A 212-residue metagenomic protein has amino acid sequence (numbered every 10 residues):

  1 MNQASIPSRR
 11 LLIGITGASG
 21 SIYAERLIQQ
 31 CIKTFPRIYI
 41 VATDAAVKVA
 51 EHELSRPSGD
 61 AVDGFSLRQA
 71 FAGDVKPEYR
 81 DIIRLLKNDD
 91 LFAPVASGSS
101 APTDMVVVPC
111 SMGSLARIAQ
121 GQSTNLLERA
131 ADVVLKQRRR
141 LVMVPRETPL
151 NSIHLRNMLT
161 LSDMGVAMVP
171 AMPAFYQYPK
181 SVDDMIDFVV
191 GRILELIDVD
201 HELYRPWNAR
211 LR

Functional and structural regions predicted by a protein language model:
N2-L141, P149-R212: A cross-family phosphate/adenosyl-ligand binding-site feature
